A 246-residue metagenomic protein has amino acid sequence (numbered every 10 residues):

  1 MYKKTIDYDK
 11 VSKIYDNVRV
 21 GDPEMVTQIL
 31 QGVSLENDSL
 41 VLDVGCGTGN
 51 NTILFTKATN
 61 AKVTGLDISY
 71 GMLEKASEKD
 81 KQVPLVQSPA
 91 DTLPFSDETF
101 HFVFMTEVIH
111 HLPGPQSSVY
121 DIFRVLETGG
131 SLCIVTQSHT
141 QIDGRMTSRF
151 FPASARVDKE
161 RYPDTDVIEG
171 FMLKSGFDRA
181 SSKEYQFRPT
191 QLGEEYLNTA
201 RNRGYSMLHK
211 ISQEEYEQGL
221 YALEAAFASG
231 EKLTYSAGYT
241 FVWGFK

Functional and structural regions predicted by a protein language model:
M1-E36, N50-L54, M72-K75, Q141: Conserved class I S-adenosyl-L-methionine
L40-V44, T48-T92: Class I SAM-dependent methyltransferase SAM/SAH-binding core
T48, S181-K246: Conserved Class I S-adenosyl-L-methionine
F104: A conserved beta-strand element that flanks and buttresses the S-adenosyl-L-methionine
E107-H111: Short catalytic micro-motifs in class I SAM-dependent methyltransferases
Q116-T128: A short glycine-rich, Lys/Arg-flanked "PGG" loop and its adjoining helix->strand segment in the class I
S131-R161: Conserved class I S-adenosyl-L-methionine
R161-S175: Short alpha-helix
